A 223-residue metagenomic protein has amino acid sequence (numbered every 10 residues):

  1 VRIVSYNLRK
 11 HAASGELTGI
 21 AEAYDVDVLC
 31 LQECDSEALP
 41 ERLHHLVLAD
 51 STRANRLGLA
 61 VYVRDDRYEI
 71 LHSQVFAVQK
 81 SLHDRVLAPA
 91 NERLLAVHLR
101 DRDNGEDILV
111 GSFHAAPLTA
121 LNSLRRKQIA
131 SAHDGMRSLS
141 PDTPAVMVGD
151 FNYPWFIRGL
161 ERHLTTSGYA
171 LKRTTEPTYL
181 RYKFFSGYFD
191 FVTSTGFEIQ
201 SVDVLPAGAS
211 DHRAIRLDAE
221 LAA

Functional and structural regions predicted by a protein language model:
I3-A12, K80-P89, T119-L121: Acidic/histidine-rich helix-loop elements that form or flank divalent-metal/phosphate-binding sites at the catalytic
I3-L8, L17-R42, Y62, V97 (+5 more regions): Active-site beta-strand/loop signature of hydrolases that rely on acidic residues for catalysis
K10-L17, L124-R126: Structural motif
H11-G15, R56, N91, S186: Structural motif corresponding to alpha-helix initiation and N-cap regions
V28-D107, L205-P206: Structured beta-strand-rich core segments of catalytic domains in phosphoester-bond hydrolases
S73, R137-P144, F151-A223: Metal-dependent phosphoester-hydrolase catalytic domains
D103, I108-L118: Active-site-proximal loop/helix segment associated with metal-binding centers of metalloenzymes
H114-A132, W155-L164: Active-site-proximal segments of metal-dependent phosphoesterases and phosphodiesterases across multiple
